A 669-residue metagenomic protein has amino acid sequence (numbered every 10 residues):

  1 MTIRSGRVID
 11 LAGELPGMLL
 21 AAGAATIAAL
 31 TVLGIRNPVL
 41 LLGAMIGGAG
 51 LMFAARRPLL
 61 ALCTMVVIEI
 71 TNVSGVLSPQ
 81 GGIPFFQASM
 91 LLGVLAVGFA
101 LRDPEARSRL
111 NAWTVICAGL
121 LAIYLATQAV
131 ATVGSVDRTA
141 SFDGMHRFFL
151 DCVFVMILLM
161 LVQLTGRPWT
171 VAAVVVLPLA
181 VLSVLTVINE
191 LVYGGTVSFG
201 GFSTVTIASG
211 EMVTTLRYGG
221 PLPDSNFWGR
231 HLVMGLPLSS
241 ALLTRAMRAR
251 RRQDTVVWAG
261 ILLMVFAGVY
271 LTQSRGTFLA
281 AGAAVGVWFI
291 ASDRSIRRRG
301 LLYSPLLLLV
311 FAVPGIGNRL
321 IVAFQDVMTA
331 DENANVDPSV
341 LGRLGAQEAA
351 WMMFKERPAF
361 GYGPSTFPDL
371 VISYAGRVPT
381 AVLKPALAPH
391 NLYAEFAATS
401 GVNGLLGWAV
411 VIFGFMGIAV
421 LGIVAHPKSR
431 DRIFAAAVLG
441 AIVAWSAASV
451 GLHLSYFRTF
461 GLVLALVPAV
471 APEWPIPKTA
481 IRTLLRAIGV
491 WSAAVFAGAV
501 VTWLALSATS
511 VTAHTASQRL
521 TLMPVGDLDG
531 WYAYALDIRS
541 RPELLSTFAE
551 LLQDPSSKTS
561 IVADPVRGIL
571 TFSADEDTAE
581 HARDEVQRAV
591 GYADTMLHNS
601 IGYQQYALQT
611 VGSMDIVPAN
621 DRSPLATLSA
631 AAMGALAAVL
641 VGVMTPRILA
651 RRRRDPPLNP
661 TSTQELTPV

Functional and structural regions predicted by a protein language model:
M1-V130, A140, G166, A173 (+6 more regions): Transmembrane signal-anchor hairpin modules in multi-pass inner-membrane enzymes, especially those that act on
G13-I27, G47-F53, V94-A96, A122-V133 (+10 more regions): Alpha-helical transmembrane segments of multi-pass inner-membrane proteins
M45-G47, A480-V669: Hydrophobic and amphipathic membrane-targeting/association helices
T71-V76, I207-P223, L341-G345, A381-E395: Juxtamembrane membrane-water interface segments that cap and precede transmembrane helices
V94-V97, G282, V411, A436-T483 (+2 more regions): Transmembrane alpha-helices of multi-pass inner-membrane enzymes
F199-F202, A208-P221, F311-A349, K355 (+1 more regions): Flexible juxtamembrane loops connecting transmembrane helices in multi-pass membrane enzymes that build or modify
A330-E348, E356, F360-S400, A419 (+1 more regions): Long extracytoplasmic/lumenal interhelical loops at the membrane interface of multi-pass membrane proteins
T380, S400-V443: Hydrophobic transmembrane alpha-helices and their immediate junctions
